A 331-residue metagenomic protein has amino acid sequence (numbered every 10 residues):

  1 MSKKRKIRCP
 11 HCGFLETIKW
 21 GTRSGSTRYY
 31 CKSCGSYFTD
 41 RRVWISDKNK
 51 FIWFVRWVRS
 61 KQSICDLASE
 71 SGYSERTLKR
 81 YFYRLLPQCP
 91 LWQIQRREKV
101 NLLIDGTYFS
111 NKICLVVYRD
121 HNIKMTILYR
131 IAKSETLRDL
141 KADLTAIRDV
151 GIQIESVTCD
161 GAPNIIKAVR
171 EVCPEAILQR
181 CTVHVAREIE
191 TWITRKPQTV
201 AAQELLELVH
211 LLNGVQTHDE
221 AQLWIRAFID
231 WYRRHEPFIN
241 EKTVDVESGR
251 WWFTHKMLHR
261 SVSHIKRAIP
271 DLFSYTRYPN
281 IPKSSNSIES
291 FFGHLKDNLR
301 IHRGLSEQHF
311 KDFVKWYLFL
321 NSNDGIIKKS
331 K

Functional and structural regions predicted by a protein language model:
K3-R5, G25-S26: Flanking scaffold residues of small Cys/His-coordinated metal-binding clusters
I7-P10: Basic/aromatic DNA-contact patch characteristic of tyrosine site-specific recombinases
G13, I18, R23-L102, G106-I113 (+1 more regions): Short, positively charged, Gly/Tyr-enriched micro-motifs that form contact patches at catalytic or ligand/partner
T17, C31, L67, L78 (+7 more regions): Mobile genetic element proteins and their domesticated derivatives, centered on retroelements and DNA transposons
R28, D40-R42, K50, S156-I166 (+2 more regions): Acidic/histidine-rich catalytic cores and adjacent linkers of DNA breakage/strand-transfer/modification proteins
Y37-R41, K124-Y129, R303: Short small-residue beta-strand/loop micro-motif enriched in glycine and branched aliphatics
Y73-P163, K167-E175, A268, S287: RNase H-like nuclease fold core
V157-N164, A168-L206: Conserved beta-strand -> loop -> alpha-helix junction used to position metal-binding or nucleic-acid-contacting
